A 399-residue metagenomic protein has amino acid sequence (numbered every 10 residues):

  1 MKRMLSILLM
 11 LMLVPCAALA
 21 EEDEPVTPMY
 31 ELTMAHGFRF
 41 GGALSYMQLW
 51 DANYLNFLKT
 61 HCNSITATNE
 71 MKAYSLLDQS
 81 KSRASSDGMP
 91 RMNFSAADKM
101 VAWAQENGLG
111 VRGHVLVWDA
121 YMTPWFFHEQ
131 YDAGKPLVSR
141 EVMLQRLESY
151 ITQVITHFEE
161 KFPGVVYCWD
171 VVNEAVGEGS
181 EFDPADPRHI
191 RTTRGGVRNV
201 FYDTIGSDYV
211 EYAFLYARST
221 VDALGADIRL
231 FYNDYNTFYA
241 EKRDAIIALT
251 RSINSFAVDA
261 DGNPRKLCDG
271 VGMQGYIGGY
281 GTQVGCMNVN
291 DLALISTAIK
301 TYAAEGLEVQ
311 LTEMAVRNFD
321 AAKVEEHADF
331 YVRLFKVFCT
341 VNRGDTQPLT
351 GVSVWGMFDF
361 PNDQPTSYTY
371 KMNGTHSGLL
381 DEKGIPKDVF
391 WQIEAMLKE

Functional and structural regions predicted by a protein language model:
R3-A20: Sec-dependent N-terminal signal peptides of Gram-positive bacterial secreted proteins and lipoproteins
M4, H61, F162-V165, L267 (+1 more regions): Short loop/turn motifs at secondary-structure junctions
E22-S64, T68-E70: Boundary/entry segment of secreted carbohydrate-active catalytic domains
P28, L77, H157-E160, G164 (+5 more regions): Aromatic-rich peripheral "rim/lid" segments of glycoside hydrolase catalytic domains that contact and position glycan
Y30, T60-K81, D87-T237, L307 (+1 more regions): Substrate-binding cleft and catalytic face of glycoside hydrolase catalytic domains, especially the flexible beta-alpha
A43-L55, Y74-L77, S82, G88-S95 (+5 more regions): Acidic-and-aromatic substrate-binding clefts and catalytic sites of carbohydrate-active enzymes
Y46-H61, L147-H157, K242-V258, I295 (+1 more regions): Short, acidic/polar
F94-S95, A102-E106, D203-N233, F238-A322 (+1 more regions): Glycoside hydrolase catalytic-domain groove-lining segments
